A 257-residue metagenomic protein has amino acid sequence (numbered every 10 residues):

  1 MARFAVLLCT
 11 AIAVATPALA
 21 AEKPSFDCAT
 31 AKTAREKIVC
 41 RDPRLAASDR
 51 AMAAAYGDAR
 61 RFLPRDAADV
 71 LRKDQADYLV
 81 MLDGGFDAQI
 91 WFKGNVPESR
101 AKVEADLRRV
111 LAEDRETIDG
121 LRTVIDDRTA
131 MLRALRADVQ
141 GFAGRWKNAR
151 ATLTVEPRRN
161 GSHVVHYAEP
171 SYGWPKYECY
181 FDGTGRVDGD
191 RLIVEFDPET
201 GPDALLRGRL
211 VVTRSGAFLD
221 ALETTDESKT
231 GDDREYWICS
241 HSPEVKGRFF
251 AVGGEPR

Functional and structural regions predicted by a protein language model:
A5-A15: Bacterial N-terminal signal peptides
T16-A20: Sec/Tat signal peptide C-region and signal peptidase I cleavage site
D27, A34, V39-L71: Amphipathic, heptad-repeat alpha-helical segments
D69-A88: Histidine-centered, metal-coordinating catalytic motifs and their short helical/loop contexts
A137-T154, H163, E169, A221 (+1 more regions): Tryptophan-anchored aromatic micro-motifs
T152-R191, H241: N-terminal glycine/threonine-rich, aromatic-flanked beta-hairpin/loop signature
C179-R191, E223-R257: Edge beta-strand at a domain terminus
